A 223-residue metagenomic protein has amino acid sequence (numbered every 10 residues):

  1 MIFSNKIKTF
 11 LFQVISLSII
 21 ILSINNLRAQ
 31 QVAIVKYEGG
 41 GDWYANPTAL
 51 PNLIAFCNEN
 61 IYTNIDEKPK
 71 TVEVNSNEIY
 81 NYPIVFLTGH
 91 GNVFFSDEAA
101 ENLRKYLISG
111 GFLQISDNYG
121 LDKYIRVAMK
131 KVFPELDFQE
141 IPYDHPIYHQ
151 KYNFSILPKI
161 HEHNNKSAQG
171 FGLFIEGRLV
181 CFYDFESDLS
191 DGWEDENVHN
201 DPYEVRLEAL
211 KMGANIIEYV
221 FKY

Functional and structural regions predicted by a protein language model:
I2-I15: Bacterial N-terminal signal peptides that target proteins for export
Q13-S23: Bacterial N-terminal signal peptides
R28-I84, T88-G91, V180, D188-L189 (+1 more regions): Aromatic-Pro/Gly-enriched surface loop or interdomain linker that acts as a lid/target-recognition segment
V32, I84-K123: Short alpha-beta junction capping motif
A33, N52-F56, I141-H145, Q150 (+2 more regions): Catalytic cores of eukaryotic secretory-pathway lumenal/extracellular enzymes that build and remodel glycoconjugates
Y37-G41, H90-F94, F112, Y119-K123 (+2 more regions): Solvent-exposed loop/turn segments at secondary-structure junctions within structured extracellular/periplasmic domains
V74-N75, N165-C181: Short, surface-exposed beta-strand/loop micro-motifs that present aromatic residues
V127-L157: Acidic, glycine-rich loop-and-strand cores that form catalytic or ligand-binding grooves in diverse globular domains
